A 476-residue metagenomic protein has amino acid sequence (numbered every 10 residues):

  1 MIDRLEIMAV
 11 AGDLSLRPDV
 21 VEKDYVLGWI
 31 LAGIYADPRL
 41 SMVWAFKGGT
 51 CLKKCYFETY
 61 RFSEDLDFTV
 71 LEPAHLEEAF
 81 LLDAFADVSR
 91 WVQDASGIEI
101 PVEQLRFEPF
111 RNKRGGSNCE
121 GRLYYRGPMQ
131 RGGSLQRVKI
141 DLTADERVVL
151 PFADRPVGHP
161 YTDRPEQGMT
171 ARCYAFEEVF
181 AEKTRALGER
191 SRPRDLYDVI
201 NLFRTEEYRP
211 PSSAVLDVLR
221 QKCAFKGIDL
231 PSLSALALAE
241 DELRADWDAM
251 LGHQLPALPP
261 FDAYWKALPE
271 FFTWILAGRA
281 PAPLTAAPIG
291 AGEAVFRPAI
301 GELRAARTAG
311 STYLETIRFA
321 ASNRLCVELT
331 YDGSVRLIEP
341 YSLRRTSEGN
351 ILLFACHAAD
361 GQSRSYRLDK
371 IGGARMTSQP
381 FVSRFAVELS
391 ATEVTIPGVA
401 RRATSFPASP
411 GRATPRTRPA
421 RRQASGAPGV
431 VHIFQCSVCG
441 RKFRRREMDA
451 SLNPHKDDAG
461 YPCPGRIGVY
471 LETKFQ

Functional and structural regions predicted by a protein language model:
M1-W44, K54-L66, V70-R307, S409-T414: Structured mid-to-C-terminal alpha-helical surface segments
L135-Q167, A294-P419: Core beta-strand-centered patch of the WYL/Sm-like small regulatory domain
G429-H432, K456-A459: Short metal-coordination and nucleic-acid-contact micro-motifs, chiefly zinc-binding Cys/His arrays
C436-C439, G460: Short cysteine-rich clusters marking metal-coordination/redox-active sites
S437-V438, P454, G465: Short, cysteine/histidine-rich loop/knuckle motifs that typically chelate Zn2+
R445-R446, V469: Short, non-ligating residues that shape and space the ligands of small metal-coordination modules and catalytic
E447-P454, K474-Q476: Short cysteine/histidine-rich zinc-coordinating motifs and their immediately flanking basic loops
G460-Q476: Short metal-binding segments enriched for Cys and/or His
